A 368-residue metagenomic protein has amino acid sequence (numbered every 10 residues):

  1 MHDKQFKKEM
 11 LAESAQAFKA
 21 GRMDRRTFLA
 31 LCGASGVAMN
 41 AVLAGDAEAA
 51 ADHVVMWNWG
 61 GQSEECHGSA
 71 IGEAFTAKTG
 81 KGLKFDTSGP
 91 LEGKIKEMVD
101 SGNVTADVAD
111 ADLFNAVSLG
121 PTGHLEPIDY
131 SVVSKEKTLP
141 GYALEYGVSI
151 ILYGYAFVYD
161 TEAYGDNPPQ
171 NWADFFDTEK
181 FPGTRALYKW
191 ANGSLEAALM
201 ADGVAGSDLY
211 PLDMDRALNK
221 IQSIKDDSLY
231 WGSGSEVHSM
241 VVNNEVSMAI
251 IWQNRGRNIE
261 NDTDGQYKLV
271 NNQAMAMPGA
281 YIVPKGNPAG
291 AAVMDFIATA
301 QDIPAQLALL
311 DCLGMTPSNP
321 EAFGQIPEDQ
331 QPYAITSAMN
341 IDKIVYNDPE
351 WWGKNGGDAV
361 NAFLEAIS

Functional and structural regions predicted by a protein language model:
M1-M23, T27, A34: N-terminal secretory signal peptides
A20-T27, G36-A50: N-terminal twin-arginine translocation
A50-V117: Early extracytoplasmic/lumenal segment of secretory-pathway proteins
G61-G68, V104-V242: Extracytoplasmic ligand-binding site segments that recognize negatively charged/polar headgroups
C66-H67, K180-G193, A300-F323: Periplasmic-binding protein-like
Y153, D215-S223, D262-N287: Periplasmic-binding protein-like
A156-A163, L199-V204, M277-A292, I297-T299 (+1 more regions): A bilobed periplasmic-binding-protein/Venus flytrap-type ligand-binding module shared by bacterial periplasmic
L307-S368: C-terminal capping/gating helix-and-loop segments adjacent to ligand/active sites or protein-protein/ligand interfaces
